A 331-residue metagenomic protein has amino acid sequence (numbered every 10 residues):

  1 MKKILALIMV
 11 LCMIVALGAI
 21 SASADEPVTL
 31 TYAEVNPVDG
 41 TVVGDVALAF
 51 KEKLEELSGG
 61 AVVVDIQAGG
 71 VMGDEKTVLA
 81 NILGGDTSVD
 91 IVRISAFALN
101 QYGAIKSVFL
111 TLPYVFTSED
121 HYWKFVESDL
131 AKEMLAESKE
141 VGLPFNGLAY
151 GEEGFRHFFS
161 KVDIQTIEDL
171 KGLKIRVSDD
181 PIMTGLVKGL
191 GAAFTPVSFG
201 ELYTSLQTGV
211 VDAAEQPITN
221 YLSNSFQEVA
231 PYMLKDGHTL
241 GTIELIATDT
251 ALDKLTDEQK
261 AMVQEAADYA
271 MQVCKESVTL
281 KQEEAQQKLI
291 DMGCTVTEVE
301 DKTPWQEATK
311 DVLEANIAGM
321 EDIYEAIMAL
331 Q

Functional and structural regions predicted by a protein language model:
M1-T29: Short, low-complexity disordered leader/linker segments with a strong preference for bacterial N-terminal type II
D25-D120, L130, K139-E140, F145-Q331: N-terminal secretory/targeting leader peptides
K124: Short beta-strand-centered segments that line the small-molecule binding cleft or hinge of alpha/beta clamshell
